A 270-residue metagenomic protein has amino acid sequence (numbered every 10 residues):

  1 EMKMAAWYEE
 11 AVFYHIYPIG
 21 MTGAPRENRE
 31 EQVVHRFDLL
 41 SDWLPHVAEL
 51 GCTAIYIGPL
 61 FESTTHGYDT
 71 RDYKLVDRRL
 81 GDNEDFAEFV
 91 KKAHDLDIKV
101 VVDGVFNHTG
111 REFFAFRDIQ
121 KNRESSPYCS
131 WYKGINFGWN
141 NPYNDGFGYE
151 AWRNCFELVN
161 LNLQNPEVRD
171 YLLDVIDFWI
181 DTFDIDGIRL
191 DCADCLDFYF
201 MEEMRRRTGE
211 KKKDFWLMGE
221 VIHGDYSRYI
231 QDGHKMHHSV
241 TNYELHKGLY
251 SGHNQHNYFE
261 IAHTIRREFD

Functional and structural regions predicted by a protein language model:
E1-K99, N107-T109, F114-D118, N154-C155 (+1 more regions): N-terminal structural segment of carbohydrate-active enzymes
E10, G51-T53, H94-I98, D184-G187 (+2 more regions): Short, well-ordered coil/turn segments that N-cap beta-strands
V12-H15, I55-I57, V100-V102, I188 (+2 more regions): Hydrophobic faces of well-ordered beta-strands that scaffold small-molecule active sites in alpha/beta enzyme cores
I19, L60, V105-N107, A193-C195 (+1 more regions): Active-site beta-loop-alpha junctions enriched in small/polar residues
L40-W43, D85, F89, V168-W179 (+4 more regions): Alpha-helical packing segments of well-folded alpha/beta enzyme cores
E112, F116-E124, Y128-K133, E150 (+2 more regions): Conserved alpha/beta catalytic core and glycan-binding cleft of carbohydrate-active enzymes
I119-E167: Glycan-binding loop/region signatures in secreted carbohydrate-active enzymes
W152-S227: Active-site neighborhood of glycoside hydrolase catalytic domains
